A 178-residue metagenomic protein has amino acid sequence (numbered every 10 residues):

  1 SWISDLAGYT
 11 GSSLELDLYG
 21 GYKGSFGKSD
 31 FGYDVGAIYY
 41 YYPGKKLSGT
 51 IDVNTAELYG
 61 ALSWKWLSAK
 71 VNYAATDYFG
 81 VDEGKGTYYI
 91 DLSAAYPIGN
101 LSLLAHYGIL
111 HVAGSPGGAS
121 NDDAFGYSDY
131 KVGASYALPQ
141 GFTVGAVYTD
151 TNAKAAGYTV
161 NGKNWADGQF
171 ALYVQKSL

Functional and structural regions predicted by a protein language model:
S1, K28-V35, W66-V71, N100-A105 (+1 more regions): Repeated loop/turn-to-beta-strand initiation elements of outer-membrane beta-barrel proteins
S4-G8, Y40-G44, L67, A74-Y78 (+2 more regions): Structural signature of outer-membrane beta-barrel domains
T10-E15, K45-V53, A74, Y78-K85 (+2 more regions): Outer-membrane beta-barrel translocator domains and adjoining extracellular loop/strand segments of Gram-negative
S12-L16, F31, D52-L58, S63-K65 (+3 more regions): Residues that define the transmembrane beta-barrel architecture of outer-membrane proteins
Y22-G24, Y39, L62-W64, V71-Y73 (+4 more regions): Residue-level signature of outer-membrane beta-barrel architecture
G36-D91: Hydrophobic, well-structured mid-protein blocks that either form specific transmembrane helices
S102-T159: Outer membrane beta-barrel transmembrane domains
V132, Y136-L138, K163-L178: Outer-membrane beta-barrel "beta-signal"
